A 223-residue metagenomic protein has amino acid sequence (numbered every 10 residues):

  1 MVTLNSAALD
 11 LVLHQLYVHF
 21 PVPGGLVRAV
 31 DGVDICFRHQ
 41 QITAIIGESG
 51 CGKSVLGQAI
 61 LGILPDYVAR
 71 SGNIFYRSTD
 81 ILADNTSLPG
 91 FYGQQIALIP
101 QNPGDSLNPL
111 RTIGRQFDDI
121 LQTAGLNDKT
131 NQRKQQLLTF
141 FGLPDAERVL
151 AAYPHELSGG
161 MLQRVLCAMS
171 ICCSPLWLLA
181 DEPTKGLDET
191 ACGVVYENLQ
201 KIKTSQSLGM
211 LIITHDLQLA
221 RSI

Functional and structural regions predicted by a protein language model:
A69-I81: Conserved ABC transporter NBD signature motif
I81-A97, R115, T123: ABC ATPase NBD coupling module
N102, P109-T123: Q-loop/switch helix immediately C-terminal to the Walker
K129-R148, Q200: Conserved ABC ATPase "signature" region
Y153-L157, M161: Conserved ABC ATPase signature
C172-L176: A short, proline-enriched helix->beta-strand linker immediately N-terminal to the Walker B motif in ABC-type P-loop
L178-D181: Catalytic Walker B motif of ABC-type/P-loop ATPase nucleotide-binding domains
